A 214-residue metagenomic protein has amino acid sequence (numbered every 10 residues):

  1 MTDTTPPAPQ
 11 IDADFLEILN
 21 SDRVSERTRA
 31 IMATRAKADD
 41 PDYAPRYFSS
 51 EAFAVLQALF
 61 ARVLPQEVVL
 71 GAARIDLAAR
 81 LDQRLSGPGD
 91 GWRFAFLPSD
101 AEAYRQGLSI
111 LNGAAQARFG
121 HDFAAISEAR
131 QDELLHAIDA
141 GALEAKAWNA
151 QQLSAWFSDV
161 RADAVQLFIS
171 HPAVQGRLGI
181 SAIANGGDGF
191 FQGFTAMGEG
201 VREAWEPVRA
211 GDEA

Functional and structural regions predicted by a protein language model:
T2-N20, V24, K37-P41, E51 (+2 more regions): Mature-region segments of soluble proteins
V24-A30: A generic short-segment signal for beta-strand/edge and adjacent turn/coil regions
A30-A36: Acidic, glycine/proline-rich low-complexity segments that act as flexible tails and inter-domain linkers
R62-V63: Alpha-helical support elements that line or immediately flank enzyme active sites and cofactor-binding pockets
